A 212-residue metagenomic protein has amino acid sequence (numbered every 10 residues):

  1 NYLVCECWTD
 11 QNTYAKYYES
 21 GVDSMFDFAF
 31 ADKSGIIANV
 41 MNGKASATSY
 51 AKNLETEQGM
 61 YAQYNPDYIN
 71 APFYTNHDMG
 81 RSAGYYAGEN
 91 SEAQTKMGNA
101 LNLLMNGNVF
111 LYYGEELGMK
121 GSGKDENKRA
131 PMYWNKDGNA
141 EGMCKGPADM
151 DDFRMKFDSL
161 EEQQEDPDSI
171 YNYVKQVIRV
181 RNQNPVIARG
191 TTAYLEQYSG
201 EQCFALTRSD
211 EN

Functional and structural regions predicted by a protein language model:
N1-Q11, Y17: Acidic/aromatic-lined carbohydrate-recognition and catalytic surfaces of CAZymes acting on diverse glycans
Y2-L3, D67-I69, N106-F110: Loop/turn elements at helix/coil->beta-strand transitions in domains of secreted/extracellular proteins
W8-T9, M25, A31, G35 (+5 more regions): Loop/helix patches that line or flank the sugar-binding groove of alpha-linked glycan CAZymes
Y14-Y17, S122-K124: A short acidic (Asp/Glu
Y17-S20, M41-K44: Short, surface-exposed amphipathic charged segments that create phosphate/polyanion-binding patches used for binding
G21-D23, D67, N127: Short, solvent-exposed loop/turn segments at the edges of secondary structure
N42-P66: Glycoside hydrolase catalytic-domain groove-lining segments
